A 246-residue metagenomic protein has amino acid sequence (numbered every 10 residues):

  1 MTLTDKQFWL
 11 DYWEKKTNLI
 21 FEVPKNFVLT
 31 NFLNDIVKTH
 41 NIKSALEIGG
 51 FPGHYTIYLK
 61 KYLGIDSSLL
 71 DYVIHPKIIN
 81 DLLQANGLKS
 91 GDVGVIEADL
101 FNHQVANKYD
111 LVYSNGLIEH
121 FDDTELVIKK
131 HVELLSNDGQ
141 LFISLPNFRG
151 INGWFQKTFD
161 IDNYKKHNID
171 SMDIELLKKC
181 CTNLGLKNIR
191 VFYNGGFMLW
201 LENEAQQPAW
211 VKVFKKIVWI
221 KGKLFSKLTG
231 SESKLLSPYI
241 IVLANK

Functional and structural regions predicted by a protein language model:
M1-N107, L111, N115, S237-I240: Conserved N-terminal segment of class I S-adenosyl-L-methionine
D5, D11-F27, N86, L100-F101 (+2 more regions): S-adenosyl-L-methionine-dependent methyltransferase catalytic module, highlighting the catalytic core
K43, D138-G139: Surface-exposed loop/turn positions
H54-Y58, F121, S144: Basic, gly/Ser/Thr/Pro-rich low-complexity segments located predominantly at protein N termini
K60, G64, D122, S136: Short conserved AdoMet
V93-G94, L111, D138, D162-K165: Preference for short coil/turn "hinge" residues that link or interrupt alpha-helices
G116-H120: A short His-aromatic
